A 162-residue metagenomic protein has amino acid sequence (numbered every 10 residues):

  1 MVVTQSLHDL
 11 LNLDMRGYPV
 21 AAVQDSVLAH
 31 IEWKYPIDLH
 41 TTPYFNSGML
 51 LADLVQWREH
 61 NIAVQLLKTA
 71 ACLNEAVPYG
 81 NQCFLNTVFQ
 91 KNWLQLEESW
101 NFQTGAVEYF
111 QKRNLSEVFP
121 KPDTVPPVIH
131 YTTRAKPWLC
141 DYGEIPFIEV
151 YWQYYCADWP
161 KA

Functional and structural regions predicted by a protein language model:
M1-L28, T42, M49-H60: GT-A fold catalytic core of metal-dependent nucleotide-sugar glycosyltransferases, centered on the diacidic
Q5-D9, I31-Y35, H60-Q65, D141: A short secondary-structure junction signal
R16-H40, L139, G143-F147: A short, conserved beta-to-alpha structural element at the edge of catalytic cores that scaffolds binding
N46-A162: A glycosyltransferase accessory/donor-loop signature
